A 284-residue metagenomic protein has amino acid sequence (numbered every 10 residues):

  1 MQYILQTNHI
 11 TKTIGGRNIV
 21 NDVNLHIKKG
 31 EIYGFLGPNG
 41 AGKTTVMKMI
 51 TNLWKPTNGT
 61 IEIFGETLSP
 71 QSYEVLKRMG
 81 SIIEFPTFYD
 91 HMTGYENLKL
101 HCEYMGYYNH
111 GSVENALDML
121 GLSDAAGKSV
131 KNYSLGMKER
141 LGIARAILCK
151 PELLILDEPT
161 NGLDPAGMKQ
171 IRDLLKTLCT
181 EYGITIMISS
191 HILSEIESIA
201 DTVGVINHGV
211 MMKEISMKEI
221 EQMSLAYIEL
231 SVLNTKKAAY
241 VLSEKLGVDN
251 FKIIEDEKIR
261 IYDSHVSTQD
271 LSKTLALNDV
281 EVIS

Functional and structural regions predicted by a protein language model:
Y3-L5, K12-I188, L193-N207, M211-K213: ABC transporter nucleotide-binding domains
K29, D124, V232-N234, D263-H265: Non-catalytic surface loops within mature trypsin-like serine protease
T60, T185, Y227, E281-S284: Residues at or immediately flanking beta-strands
L98, K237-A239, L271: Generic structural signal for hydrophobic residues
R172-Y262: ABC transporter nucleotide-binding domain
D249-S284: Non-catalytic connector elements of ABC transporters
